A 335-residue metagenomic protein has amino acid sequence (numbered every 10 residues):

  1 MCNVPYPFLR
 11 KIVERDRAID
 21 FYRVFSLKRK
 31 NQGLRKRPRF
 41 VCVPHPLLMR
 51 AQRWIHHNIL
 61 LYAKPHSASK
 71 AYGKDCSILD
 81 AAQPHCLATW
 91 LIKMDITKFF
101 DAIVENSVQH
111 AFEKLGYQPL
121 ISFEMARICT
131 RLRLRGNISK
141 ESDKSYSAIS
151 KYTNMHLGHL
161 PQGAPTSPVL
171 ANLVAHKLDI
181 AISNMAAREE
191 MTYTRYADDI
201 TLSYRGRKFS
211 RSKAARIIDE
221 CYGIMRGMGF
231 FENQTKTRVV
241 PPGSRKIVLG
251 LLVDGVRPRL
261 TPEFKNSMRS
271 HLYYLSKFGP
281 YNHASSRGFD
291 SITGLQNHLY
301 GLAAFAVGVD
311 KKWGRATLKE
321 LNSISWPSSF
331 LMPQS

Functional and structural regions predicted by a protein language model:
M1-R29, K36-W90, M94, F99-D101 (+6 more regions): Right-hand nucleic-acid polymerase module
S167: Active-site-proximal polar cores
T192-Y196: Short beta-strand
G206: Divalent metal-dependent catalytic cores for phosphoryl transfer on phosphate-bearing substrates
